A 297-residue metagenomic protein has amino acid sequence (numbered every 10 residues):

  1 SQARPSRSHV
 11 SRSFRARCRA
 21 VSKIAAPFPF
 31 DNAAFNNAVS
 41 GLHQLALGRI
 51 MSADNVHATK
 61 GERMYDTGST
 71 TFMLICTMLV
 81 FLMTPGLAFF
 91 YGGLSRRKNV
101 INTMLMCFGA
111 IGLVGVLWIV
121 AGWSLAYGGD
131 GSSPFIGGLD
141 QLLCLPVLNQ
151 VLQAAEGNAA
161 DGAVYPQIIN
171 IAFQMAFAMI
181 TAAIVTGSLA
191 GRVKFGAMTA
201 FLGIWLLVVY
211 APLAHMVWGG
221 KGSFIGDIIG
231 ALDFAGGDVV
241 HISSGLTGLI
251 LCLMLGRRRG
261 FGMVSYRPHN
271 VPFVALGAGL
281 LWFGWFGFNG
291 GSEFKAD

Functional and structural regions predicted by a protein language model:
S1-S22: Low-acidity, Ser/Thr- and Arg-rich intrinsically disordered low-complexity segments
F14, F28-F30, F35: Aromatic (phenylalanine/tyrosine) cluster motif
K23-A25, Q44: Compositionally biased low-complexity segments, especially N-terminal hydrophobic helices that form the hydrophobic
A26-P27, K60: N-terminal compositionally biased, intrinsically disordered segments and leader/signal-like regions
F35-D297: Hydrophobic alpha-helical transmembrane bundles of multi-pass membrane proteins
